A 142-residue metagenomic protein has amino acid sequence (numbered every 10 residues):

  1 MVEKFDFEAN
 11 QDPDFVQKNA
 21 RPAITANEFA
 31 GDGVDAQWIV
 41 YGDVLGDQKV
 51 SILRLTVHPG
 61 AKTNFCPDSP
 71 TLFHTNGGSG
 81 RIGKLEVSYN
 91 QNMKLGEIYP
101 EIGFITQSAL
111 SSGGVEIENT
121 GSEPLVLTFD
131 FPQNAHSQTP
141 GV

Functional and structural regions predicted by a protein language model:
M1-K49, Q138-V142: A short, N-terminal "cap"/entry segment at the start of jelly-roll beta-barrel domains of the cupin/DSBH fold
A30-D32, Y41, S79-I82, L95 (+2 more regions): Feature targets compositionally biased, intrinsically disordered low-complexity regions with long contiguous runs
L45-C66: Regulatory nucleotide-sensing modules
S51, D68-T71, G78-R81, S111-G113 (+1 more regions): A short pocket-lining beta-strand/turn micro-motif at the edge of beta-sheets
P59-G103: Glycine- and acidic-residue-biased ligand/ion/polar-headgroup-sensing regions
E86-V87, N92-Q138: Ligand-binding loop in jelly-roll beta-barrel domains
